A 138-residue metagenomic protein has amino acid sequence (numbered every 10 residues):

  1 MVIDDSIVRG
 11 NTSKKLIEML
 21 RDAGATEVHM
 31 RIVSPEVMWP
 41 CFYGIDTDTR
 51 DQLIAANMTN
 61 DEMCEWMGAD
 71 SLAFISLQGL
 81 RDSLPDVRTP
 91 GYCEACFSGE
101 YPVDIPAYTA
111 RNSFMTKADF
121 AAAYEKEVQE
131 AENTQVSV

Functional and structural regions predicted by a protein language model:
M1-V138: PRPP-associated nucleotide enzymes
